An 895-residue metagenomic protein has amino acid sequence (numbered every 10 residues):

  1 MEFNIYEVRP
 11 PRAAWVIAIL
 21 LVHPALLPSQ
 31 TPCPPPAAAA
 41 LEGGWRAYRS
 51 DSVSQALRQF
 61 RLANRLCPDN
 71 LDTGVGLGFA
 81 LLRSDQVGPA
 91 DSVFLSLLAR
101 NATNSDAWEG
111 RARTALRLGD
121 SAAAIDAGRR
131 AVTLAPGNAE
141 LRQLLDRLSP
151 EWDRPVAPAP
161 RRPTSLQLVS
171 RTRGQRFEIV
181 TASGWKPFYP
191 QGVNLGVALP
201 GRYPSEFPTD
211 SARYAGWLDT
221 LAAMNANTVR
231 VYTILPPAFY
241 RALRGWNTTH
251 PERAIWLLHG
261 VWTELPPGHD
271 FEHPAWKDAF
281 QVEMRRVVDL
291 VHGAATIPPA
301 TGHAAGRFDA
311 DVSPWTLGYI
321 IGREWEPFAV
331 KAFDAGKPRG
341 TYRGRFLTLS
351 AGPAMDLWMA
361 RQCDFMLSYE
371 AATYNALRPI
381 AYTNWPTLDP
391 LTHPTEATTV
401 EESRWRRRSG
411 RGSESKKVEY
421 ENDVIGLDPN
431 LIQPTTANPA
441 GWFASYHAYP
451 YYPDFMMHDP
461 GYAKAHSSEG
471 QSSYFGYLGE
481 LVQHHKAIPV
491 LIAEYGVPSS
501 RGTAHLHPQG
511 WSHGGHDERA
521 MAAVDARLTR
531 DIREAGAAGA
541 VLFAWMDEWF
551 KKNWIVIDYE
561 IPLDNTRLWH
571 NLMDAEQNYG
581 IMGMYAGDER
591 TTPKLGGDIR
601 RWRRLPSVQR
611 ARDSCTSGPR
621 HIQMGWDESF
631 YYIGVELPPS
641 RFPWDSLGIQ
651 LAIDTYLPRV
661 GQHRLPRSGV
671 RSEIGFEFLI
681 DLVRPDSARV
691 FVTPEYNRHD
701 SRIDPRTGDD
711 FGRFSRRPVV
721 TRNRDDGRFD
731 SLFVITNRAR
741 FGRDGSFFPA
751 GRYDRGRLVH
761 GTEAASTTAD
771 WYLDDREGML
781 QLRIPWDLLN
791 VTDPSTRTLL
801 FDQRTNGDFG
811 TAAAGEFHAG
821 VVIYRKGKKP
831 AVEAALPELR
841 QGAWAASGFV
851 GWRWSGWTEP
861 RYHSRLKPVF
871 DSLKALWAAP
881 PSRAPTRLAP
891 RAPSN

Functional and structural regions predicted by a protein language model:
R49-S50, R83-S84, R117-L118, R147-W152: Register position in tetratricopeptide repeats
D153-T220: N-terminal carbohydrate-binding accessory modules
D210-V282, Q362, M366-T373, S467-S468: Aromatic-lined substrate-binding rim segments of carbohydrate-active enzymes
V288-G318, R323-W511: Noncatalytic carbohydrate-binding groove/subsite architecture in carbohydrate-active enzymes
G502-G510, G515, A520, D531-V608 (+3 more regions): Aromatic-rich peripheral "rim/lid" segments of glycoside hydrolase catalytic domains that contact and position glycan
A611-R738, L800-Y824: Surface-exposed, glycine/proline- and aromatic-rich loop segments on solvent-exposed faces across compartments
A652-E677, N790-S894: Acidic/polar low-complexity flexible segments
